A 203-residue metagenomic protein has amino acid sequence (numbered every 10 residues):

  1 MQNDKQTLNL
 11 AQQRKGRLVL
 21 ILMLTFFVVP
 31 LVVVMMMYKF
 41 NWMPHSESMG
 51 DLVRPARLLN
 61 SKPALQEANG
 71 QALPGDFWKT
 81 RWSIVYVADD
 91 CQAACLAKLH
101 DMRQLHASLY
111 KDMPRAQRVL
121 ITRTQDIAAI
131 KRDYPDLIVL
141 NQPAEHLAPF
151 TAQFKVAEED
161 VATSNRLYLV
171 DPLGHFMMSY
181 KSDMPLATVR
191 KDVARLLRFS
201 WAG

Functional and structural regions predicted by a protein language model:
M1-Q13: N-terminal Lys/Arg-rich, disordered targeting/topogenic segments
Q12-L20: Membrane-interface helix-boundary signature
I21, T25-V32, N41-D76: N-terminal "domain-start" segment that seeds a small globular fold
K39, H100-V119: Conserved helix-turn-beta segment immediately C-terminal to the redox Cys motif in thioredoxin-like folds
G75-L96, D101-M102: Short active-site neighborhood of thiol/selenol oxidoreductases, capturing the structured segment around
H100-A107, A148, H175, A187 (+1 more regions): Solvent-exposed, polar/charged alpha-helical surfaces in well-ordered, non-transmembrane soluble domains, broadly
R118-V119, T124, I130-N165, V170: Short, internal strand/loop/helix patches that form the active-site neighborhood or redox-interaction surface
T163-G203: Thiol-/selenol-based redox modules, centered on thioredoxin-like and closely related oxidoreductase domains
